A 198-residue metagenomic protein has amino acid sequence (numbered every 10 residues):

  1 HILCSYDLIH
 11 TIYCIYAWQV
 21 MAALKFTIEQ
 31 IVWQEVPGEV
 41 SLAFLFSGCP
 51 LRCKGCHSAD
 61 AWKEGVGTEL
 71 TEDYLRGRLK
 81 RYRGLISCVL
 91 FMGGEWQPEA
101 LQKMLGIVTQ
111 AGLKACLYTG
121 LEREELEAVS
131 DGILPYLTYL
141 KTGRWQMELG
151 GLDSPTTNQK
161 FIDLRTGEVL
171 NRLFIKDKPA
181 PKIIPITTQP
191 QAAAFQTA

Functional and structural regions predicted by a protein language model:
I12-I15, M21-L45, P50, S58-E64 (+1 more regions): N-terminal [4Fe-4S]-dependent radical SAM core
A43-V89: Short, surface-exposed acidic-centric catalytic microdomains
A61, G94, R144-W145: Flexible loop residues that form catalytic and substrate-binding hotspots at small-molecule/glycan-binding clefts
K63-G77, W96-L134: Canonical radical SAM enzyme core domain
L79, R83, E127-L149: Structural recognition of alpha->loop->beta junctions
L85-A111, T157, R165: Conserved glycine-rich "GG(E/T)P / GGGxP" loop and the immediately following alpha-helix in the radical SAM core
Y139-A198: Classical nucleotidyltransferase
